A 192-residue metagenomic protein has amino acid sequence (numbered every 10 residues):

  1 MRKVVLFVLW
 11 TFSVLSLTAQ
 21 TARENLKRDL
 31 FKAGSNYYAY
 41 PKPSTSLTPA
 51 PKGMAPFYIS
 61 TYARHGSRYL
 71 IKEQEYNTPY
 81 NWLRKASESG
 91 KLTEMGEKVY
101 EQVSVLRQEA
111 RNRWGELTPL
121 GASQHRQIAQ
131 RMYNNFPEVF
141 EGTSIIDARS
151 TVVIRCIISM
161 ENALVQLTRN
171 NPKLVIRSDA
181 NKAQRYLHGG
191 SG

Functional and structural regions predicted by a protein language model:
M1-A22: Bacterial Sec-dependent N-terminal signal peptides
T21-G192: Long, internal stretches of domain cores in catalytic or enzyme-like folds, emphasizing the mature domain core
